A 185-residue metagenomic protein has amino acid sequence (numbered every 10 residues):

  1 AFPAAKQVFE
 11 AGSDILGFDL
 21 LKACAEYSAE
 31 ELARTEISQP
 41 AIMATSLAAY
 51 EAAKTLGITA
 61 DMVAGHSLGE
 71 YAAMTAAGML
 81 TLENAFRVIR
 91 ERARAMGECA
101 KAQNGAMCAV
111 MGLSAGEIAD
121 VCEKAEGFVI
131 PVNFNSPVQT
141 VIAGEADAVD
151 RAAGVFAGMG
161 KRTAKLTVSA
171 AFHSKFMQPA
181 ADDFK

Functional and structural regions predicted by a protein language model:
A1-A64, I142: Helix-rich "cap/lid" substructures immediately adjacent to catalytic or cofactor-binding pockets
Q7, A41, S67-L68, L80 (+1 more regions): An amphipathic alpha-helix/helix-turn recognition signal
D14-F18, Y27-S28, A77-K185: Alpha/beta catalytic cores of group-transfer enzymes, especially the acyltransferase/condensing modules of polyketide
E31-A33, A72-T75: A short acidic, helix-capping loop that chelates divalent metal ions and anchors anionic groups
S46, D61-G65, G69, A73 (+1 more regions): Gly/Ala-rich beta-loop-alpha elbow adjacent to hydrolase catalytic centers
